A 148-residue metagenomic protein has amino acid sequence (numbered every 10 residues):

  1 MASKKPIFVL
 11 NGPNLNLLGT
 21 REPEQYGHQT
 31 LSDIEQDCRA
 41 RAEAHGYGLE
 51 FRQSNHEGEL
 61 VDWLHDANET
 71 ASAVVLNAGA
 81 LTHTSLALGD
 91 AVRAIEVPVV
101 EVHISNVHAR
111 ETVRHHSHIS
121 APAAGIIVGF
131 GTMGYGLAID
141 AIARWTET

Functional and structural regions predicted by a protein language model:
S3-I7: Extreme N-terminal starter segment of soluble prokaryotic enzymes
P13-L15, G79-T82, S105-V107: Short glycine-rich anion-binding loops that position phosphate/pyrophosphate groups of nucleotides and phosphorylated
L18-S32: Glycine- and acidic-residue-enriched helix-capping/strand-helix junction motifs
G48-G58: Short beta->alpha junction loops
A67-V74: Short acidic/histidine-rich motifs immediately flanking catalytic phosphotransfer sites in two-component signaling
L88-A91, R110-I119: Active-site-proximal loop->helix
R93-R110: Short, acidic/small-residue loops that bind anionic groups at enzyme active sites
V128-T148: A charged, well-structured terminal subsegment
